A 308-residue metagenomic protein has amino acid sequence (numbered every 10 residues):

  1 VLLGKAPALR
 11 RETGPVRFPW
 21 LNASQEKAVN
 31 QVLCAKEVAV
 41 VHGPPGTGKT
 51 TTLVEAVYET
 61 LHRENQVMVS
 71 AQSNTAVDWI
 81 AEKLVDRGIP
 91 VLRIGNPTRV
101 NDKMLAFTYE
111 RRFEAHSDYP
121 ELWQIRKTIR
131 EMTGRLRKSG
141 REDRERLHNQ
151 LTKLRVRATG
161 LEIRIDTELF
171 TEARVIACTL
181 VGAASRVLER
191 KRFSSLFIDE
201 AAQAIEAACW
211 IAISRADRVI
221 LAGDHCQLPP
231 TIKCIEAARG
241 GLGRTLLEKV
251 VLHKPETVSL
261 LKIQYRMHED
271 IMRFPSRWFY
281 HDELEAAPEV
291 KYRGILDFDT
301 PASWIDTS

Functional and structural regions predicted by a protein language model:
V1-N30, A35, M104-A106, R111-H116 (+2 more regions): Pre-P-loop entry segment of helicase/translocase ATPase cores
L3-A6, E12-T13, Y58, Q66 (+4 more regions): Conserved P-loop NTPase motor core of helicases/translocases
V41, V69: Hydrophobic anchor at the beta1->P-loop junction of P-loop NTPases
G43, N96, E200: The Walker A (P-loop) glycine that initiates the GxxxxGKT/S ATP-binding motif of P-loop NTPases
P44, Q72: P-loop (Walker A) phosphate-binding loop of NTP-binding proteins
G48: Conserved glycine(s) of the Walker
T52, A56, A76: Hydrophobic positions on the alpha1 helix immediately C-terminal to the Walker A/P-loop
R63-N65, S73, R87, V181-S308: Conserved helicase motor core of SF1/SF2 NTP-dependent helicases
